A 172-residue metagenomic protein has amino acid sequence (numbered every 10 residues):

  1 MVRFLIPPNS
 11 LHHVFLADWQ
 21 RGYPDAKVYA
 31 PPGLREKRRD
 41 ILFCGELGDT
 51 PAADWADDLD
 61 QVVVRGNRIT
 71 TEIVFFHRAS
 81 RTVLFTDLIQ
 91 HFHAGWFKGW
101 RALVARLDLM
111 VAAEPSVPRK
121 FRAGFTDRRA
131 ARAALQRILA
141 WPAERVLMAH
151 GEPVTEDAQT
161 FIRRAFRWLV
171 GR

Functional and structural regions predicted by a protein language model:
M1, D54-A56, F76, L139-A140: Flexible, charged surface loops at secondary-structure boundaries
M1-W55: Active-site HxH/HxHxD metal-binding segment of metal-dependent hydrolases
R3-F4, P24-K27, D57-D60, T71-I73 (+1 more regions): Generic beta-strand structural signal
F4-P8, L59-R65, R122-D127: Short, flexible loop segments at the rims of nucleotide/cofactor-binding pockets, characterized by
I6-P8, A30-P32, V64, R78 (+1 more regions): Short His-Asn-centered micro-motif
Q20, A53, R65-G66, V74-R78: Short, conserved, surface-exposed binding loops centered on an aromatic residue
G45-T70, R129-A131: Active-site glycine-rich loop that binds ribose-phosphate moieties when present
I69-V170: Metallo-beta-lactamase
